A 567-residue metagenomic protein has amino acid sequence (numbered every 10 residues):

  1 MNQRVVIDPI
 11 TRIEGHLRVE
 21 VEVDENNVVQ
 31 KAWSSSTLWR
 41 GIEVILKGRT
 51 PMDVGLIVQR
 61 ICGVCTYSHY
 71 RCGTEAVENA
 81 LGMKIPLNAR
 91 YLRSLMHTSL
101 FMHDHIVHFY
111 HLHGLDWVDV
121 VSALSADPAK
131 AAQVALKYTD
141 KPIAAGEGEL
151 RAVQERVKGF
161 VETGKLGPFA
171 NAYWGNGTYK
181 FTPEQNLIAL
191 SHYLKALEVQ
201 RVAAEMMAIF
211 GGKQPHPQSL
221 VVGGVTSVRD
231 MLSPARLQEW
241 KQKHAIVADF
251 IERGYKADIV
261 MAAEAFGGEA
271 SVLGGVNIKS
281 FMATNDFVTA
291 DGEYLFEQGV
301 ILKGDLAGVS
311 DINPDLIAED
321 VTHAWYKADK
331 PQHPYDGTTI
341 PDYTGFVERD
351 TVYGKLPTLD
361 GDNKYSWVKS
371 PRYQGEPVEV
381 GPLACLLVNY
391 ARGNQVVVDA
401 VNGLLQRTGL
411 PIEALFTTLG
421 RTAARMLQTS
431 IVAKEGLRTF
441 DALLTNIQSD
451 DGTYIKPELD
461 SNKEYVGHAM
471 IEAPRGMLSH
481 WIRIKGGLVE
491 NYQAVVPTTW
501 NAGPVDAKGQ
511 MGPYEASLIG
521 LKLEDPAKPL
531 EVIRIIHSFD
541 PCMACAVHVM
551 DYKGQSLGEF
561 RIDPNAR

Functional and structural regions predicted by a protein language model:
M1-R475, G486, V496-R567: Active-site bordering "gate/hinge" segments that shape substrate access to catalytic or cofactor-binding pockets
H480-K485: A translation/RNA-centric and nucleic-acid-associated enzymatic feature enriched in Class II aminoacyl-tRNA synthetases
E490: Catalytic-core signal marking the mid-to-C-terminal active-site face
Q493: Anionic group-transfer/hydrolysis microenvironments
